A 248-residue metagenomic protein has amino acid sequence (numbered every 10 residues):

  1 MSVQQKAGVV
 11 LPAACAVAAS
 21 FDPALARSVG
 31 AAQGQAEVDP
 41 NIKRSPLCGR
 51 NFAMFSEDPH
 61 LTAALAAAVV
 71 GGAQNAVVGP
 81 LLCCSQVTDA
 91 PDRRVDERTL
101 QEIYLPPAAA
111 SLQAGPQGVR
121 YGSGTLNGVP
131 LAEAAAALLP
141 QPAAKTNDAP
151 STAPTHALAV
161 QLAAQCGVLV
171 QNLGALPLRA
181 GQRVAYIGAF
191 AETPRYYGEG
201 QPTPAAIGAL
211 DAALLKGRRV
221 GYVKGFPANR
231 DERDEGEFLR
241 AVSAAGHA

Functional and structural regions predicted by a protein language model:
M1-A248: Glycoside hydrolase catalytic-domain context in secreted enzymes
